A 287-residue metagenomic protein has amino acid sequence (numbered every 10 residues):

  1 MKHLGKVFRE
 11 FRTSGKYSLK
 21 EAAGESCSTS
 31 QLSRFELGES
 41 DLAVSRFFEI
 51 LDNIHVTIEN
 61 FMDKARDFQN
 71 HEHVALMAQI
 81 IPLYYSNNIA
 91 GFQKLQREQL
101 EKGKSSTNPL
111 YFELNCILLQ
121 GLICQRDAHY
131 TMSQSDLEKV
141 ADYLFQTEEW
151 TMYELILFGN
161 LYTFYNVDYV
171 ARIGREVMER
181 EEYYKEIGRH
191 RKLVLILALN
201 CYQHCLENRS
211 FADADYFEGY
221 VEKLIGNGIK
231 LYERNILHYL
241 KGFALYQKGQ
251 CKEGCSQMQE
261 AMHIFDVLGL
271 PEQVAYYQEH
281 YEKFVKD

Functional and structural regions predicted by a protein language model:
M1-S14: A short, Lys/Arg-rich alpha-helix, primarily the initiator
V7, A78, F112-I123, I156-N160 (+5 more regions): "A position-specific structural signal for the A-helix of alpha-solenoid helical repeats
G15-S33: Short alpha-helical DNA-recognition segment
S45-N60: DNA major-groove recognition helix of helix-turn-helix/homeodomain DNA-binding modules
D63-A90, H263, V267: Short, charged recognition helix plus adjacent turn of helix-turn-helix-like nucleic-acid-binding domains
Y85-E98, H129-E138, V167-E179, N208-G219 (+1 more regions): Helix-turn-helix repeat elements of alpha-solenoid scaffolds
Q96-K104, E138-Q146, M178-K185, E218-N227 (+1 more regions): Amphipathic alpha-helical segments of tetratricopeptide repeats
E154-L231: Alpha-helical adaptor scaffolds
